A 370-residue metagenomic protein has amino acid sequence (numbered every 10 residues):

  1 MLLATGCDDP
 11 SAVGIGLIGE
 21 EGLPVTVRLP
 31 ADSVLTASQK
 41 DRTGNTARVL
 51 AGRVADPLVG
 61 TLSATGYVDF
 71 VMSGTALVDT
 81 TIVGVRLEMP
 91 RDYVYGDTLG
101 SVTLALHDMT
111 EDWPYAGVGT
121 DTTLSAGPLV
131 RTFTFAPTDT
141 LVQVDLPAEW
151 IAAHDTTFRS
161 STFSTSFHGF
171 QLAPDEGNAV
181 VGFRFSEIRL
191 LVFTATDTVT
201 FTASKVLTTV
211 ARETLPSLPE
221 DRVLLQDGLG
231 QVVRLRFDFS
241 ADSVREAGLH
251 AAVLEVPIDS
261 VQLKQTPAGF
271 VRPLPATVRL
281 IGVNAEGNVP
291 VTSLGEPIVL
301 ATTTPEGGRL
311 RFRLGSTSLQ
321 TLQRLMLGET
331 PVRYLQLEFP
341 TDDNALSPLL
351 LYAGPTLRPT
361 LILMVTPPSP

Functional and structural regions predicted by a protein language model:
L3-P370: Secreted, disulfide-rich extracellular signaling modules
